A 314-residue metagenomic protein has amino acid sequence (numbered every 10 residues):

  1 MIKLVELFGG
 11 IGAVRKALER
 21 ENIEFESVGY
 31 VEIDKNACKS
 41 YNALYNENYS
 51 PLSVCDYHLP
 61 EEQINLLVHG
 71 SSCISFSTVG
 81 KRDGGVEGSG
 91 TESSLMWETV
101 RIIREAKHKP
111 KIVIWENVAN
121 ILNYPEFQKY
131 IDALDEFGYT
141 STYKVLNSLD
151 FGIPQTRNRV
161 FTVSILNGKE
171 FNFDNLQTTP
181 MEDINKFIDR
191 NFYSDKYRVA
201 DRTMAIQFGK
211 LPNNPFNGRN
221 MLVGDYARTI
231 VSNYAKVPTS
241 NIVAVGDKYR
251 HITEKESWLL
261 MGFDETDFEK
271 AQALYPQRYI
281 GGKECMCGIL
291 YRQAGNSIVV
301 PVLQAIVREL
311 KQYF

Functional and structural regions predicted by a protein language model:
M1, I165-L166, Y313: Short beta-strand-to-coil "C-cap" segments at the C-terminal boundary of structured domains/repeats, marking
I2-P110, A119-N123: Core alpha/beta nucleotide-donor-binding catalytic domains of modification enzymes
G12, K35, W97, P125-Q128 (+2 more regions): A structural signal for well-ordered alpha-helical segments within the folded catalytic domains of diverse enzymes
A17, S40, E98, K129 (+3 more regions): Amphipathic alpha-helical segments that form well-ordered structural scaffolds and often line/cohere around active
E32, I114-W115, G295: Catalytic palm active-site di-aspartate
Y57-I64, F76-V237, D247-R250: Class I S-adenosyl-L-methionine
R202-F314: C-terminal target-recognition/interaction regions appended to catalytic cores
